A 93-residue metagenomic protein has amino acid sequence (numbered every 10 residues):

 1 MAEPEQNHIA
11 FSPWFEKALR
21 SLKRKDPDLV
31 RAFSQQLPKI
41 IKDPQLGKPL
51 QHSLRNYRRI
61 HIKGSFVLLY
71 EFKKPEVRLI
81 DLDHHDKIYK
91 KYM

Functional and structural regions predicted by a protein language model:
M1-H8, R20, R24-V30, I62-V67 (+1 more regions): Enriched for short, Lys/Arg-rich terminal
E16, Q51, Y89: Nucleotide phosphate-binding site architecture
E16, R31-S34: Generic alpha-helical structural signal
Q35-I60: A short, surface-exposed loop/turn module that caps and links secondary-structure elements
